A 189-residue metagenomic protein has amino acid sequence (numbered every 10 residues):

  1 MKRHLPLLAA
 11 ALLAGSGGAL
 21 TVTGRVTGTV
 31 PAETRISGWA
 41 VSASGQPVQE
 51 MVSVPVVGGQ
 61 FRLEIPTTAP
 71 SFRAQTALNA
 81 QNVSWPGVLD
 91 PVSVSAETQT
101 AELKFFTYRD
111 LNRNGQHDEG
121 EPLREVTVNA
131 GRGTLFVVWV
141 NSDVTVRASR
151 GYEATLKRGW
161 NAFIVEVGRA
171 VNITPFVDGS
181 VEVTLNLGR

Functional and structural regions predicted by a protein language model:
K2-L8: Sec-dependent signal peptide recognition, specifically the positively charged N-region followed immediately by
A10-G18: Hydrophobic h-region of N-terminal signal peptides that target proteins for export in Gram-negative bacteria
L20-T29, F105: A short, amphipathic beta-strand motif
G24, V52-T67: Glycine-centered loop-to-beta-strand initiation motif
T29-S44: Short, ordered, surface-exposed loop/turn motifs in non-cytosolic proteins
E64-A77, W139-N141: Short Pro-Gly-centered beta-turn/loop motif in secreted/extracellular proteins
D110-P122: Acidic, glycine-anchored loop motifs typical of Ca2+
